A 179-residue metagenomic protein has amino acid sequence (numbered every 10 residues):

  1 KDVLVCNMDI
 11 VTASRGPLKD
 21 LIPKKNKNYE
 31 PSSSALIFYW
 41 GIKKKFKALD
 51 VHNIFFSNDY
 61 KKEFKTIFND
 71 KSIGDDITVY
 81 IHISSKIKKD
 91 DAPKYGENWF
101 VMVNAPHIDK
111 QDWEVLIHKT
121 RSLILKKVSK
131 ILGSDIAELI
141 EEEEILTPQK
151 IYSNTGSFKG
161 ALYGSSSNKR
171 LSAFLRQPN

Functional and structural regions predicted by a protein language model:
K1-A92: Mid-domain catalytic core of redox enzymes that form a hydrophobic substrate pocket/lid adjacent to a catalytic redox
V11-L18, G41-K43, P93-K127: Conserved FAD/dinucleotide-binding core of flavoprotein oxidoreductases
N28, F56-D59, D112, L116 (+2 more regions): Catalytic cores of large soluble enzymes that bind and process phosphate-bearing ligands
E63-F68, I117-R121, K150-T155: Charged, low-complexity, helix-prone segments enriched in Lys/Glu/Asp/Gln
G74-Y80, S134-N179: A glycine-rich dinucleotide-binding beta-alpha-beta segment and adjacent secondary-structure elements that constitute
K89-G96, Q177-N179: Short glycine/proline-enriched loop/turn "hinge" motifs that connect secondary-structure elements and lie
